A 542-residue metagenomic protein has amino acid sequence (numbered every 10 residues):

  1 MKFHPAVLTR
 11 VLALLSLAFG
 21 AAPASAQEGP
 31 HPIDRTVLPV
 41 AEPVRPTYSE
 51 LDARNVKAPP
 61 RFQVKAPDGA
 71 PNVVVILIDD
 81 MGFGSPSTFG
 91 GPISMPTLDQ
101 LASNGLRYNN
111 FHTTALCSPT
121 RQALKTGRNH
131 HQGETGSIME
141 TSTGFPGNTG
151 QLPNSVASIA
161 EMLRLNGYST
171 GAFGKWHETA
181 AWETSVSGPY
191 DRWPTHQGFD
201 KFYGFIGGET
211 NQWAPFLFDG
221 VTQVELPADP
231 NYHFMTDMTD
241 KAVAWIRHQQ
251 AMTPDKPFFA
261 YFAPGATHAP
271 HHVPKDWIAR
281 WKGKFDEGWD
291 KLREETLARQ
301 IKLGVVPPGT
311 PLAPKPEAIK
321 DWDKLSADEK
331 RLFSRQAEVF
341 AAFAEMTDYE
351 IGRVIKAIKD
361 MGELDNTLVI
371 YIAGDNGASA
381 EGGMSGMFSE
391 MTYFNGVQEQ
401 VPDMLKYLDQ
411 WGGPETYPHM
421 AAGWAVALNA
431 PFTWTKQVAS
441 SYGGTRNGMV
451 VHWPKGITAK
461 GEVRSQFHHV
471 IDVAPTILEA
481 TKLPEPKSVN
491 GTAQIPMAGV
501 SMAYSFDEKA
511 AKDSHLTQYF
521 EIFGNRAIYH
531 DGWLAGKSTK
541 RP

Functional and structural regions predicted by a protein language model:
M1-V7: N-terminal secretory signal peptides that target proteins for export/translocation
T9-A21: Bacterial N-terminal signal peptides
S16-A18, A26-R541: Formylglycine-dependent sulfatase
